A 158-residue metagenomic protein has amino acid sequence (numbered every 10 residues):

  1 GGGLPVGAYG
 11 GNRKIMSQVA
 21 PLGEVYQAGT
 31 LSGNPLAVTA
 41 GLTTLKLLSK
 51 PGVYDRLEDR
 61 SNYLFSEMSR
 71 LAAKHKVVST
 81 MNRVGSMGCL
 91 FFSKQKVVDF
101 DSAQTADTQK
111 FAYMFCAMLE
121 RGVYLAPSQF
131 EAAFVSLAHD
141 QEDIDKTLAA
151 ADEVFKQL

Functional and structural regions predicted by a protein language model:
G1-L158: Conserved N-terminal phosphate-binding loop of PLP-dependent enzymes in the Aspartate aminotransferase
